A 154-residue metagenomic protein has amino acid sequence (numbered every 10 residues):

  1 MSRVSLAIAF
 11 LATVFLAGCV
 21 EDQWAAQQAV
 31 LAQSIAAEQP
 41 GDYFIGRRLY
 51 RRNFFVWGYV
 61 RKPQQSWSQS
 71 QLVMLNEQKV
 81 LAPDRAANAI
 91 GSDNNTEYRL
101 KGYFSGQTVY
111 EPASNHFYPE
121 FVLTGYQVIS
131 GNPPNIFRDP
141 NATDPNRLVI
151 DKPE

Functional and structural regions predicted by a protein language model:
M1-A7: Bacterial N-terminal signal peptides that target proteins for export
F15-G18: C-terminal motif of bacterial Sec signal peptides marking the signal peptidase cleavage site
V20-E154: OB-fold and OB-like single-stranded nucleic-acid-recognition modules and their adjacent interaction interfaces
